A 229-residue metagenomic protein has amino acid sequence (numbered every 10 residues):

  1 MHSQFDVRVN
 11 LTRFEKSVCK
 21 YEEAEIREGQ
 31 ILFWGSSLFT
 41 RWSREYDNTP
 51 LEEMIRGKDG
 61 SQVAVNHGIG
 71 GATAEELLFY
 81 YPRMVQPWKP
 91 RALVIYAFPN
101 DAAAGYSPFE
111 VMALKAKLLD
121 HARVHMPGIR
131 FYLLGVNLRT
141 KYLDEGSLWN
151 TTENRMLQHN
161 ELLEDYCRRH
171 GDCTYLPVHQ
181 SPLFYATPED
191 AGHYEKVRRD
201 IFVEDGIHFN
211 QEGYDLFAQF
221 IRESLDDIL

Functional and structural regions predicted by a protein language model:
M1-G70, E75-E76, Y80-K89: Serine-esterase "nucleophile elbow" of acetyl-processing enzymes
Y46-E52, Y185-R199: Short, flexible, mixed-charge acidic loops at enzyme active sites
G68-G70, V94-S107, V136, Q180-S181: Cell-envelope and extracellular/periplasmic
L77, R198-L229: Histidine-centered active-site loop/cap adjacent to the catalytic His in serine esterases/O-acetyl transfer systems
Y81, K115-D120, N160-E164: Generic structural signal for well-ordered alpha-helices, preferentially at hydrophobic/aromatic core positions
P108-L118, M156: Charged helix-capping and loop-helix junction motifs
M126-R130: A short helix->loop->beta-strand "cap" motif at the edges of active sites that frequently abuts
K141-Q180, E212: Substrate-gating cap/lid alpha-helix
